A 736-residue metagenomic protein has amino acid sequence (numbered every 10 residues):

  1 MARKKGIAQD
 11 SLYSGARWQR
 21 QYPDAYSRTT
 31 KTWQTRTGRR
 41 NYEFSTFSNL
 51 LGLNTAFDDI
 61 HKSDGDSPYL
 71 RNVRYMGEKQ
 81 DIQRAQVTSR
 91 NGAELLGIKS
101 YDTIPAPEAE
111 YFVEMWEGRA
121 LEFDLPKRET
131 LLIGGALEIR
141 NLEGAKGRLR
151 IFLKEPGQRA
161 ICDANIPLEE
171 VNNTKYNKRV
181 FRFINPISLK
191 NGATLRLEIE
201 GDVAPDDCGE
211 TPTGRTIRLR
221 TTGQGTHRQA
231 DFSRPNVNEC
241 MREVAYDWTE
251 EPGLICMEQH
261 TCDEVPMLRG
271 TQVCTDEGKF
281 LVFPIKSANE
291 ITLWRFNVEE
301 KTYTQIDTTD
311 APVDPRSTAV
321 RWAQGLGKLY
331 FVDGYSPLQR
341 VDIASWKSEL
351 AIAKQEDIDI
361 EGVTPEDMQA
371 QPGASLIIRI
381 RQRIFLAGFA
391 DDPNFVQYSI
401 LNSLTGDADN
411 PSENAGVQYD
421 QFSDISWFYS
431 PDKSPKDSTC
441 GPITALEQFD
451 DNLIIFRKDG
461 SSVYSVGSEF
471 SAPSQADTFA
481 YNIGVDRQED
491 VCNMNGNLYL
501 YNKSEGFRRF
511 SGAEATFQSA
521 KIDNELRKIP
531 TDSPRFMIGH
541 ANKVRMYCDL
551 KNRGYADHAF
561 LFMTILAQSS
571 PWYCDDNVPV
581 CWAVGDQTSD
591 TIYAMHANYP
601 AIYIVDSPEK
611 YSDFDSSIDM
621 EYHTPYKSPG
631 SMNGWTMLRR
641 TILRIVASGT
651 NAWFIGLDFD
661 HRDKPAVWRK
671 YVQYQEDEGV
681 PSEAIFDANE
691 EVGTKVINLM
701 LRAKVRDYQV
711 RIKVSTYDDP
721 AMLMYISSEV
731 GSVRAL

Functional and structural regions predicted by a protein language model:
A2-L96, T249-E251, Q259-T302, D310-G327 (+3 more regions): Beta-sheet repeat architectures centered on beta-propellers
R90-G157, N173-K175, V180-T194, E198-T261 (+1 more regions): Beta-sheet-rich sandwich/jelly-roll-like modules and their strand-loop junctions
R150-K154, R242, T292-W294, Q339 (+6 more regions): Conserved hydrophobic/aromatic positions in well-ordered beta-strands
K154-T174, W668-V672: Beta-strand-rich interaction/scaffold domains
R159-I161, E300-T304, W346-I352, S423 (+5 more regions): Beta-strand initiation motifs
Q224-T249, T292-V298, L338-V341, N394-D424 (+3 more regions): Short beta-strand segments and strand-loop junctions that repeat across beta-rich extracellular domains
C262-V265, T304-P315, I352-P534: Beta-propeller and closely related beta-pinwheel folds
S317-V363: Hydrophobic or amphipathic alpha-helical targeting/insertion segments
